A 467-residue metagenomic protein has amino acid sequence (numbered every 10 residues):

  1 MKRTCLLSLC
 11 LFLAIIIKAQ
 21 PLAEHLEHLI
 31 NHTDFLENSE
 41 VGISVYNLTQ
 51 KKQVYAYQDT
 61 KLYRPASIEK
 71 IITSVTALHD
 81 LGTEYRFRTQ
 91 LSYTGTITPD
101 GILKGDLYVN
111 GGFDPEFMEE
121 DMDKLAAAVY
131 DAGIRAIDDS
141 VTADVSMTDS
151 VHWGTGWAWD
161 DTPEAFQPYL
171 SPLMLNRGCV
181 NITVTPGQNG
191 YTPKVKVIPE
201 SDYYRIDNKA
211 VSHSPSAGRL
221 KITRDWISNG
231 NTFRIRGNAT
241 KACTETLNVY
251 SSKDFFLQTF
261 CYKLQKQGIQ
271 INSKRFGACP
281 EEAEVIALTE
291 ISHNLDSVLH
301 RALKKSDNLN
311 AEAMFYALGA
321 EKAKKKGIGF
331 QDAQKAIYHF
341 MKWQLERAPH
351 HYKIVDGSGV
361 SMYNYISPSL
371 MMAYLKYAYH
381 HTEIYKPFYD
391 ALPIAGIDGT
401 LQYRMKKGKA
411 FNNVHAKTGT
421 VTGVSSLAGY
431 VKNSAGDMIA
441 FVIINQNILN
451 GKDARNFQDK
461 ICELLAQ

Functional and structural regions predicted by a protein language model:
M1-L22: Bacterial Sec-dependent N-terminal signal peptides
A19-L62, D123-G133, Q467: Beta-lactamase-like hydrolase cores
H28, D80-P349, L464: Conserved serine DD-peptidase/penicillin-binding transpeptidase domain and beta-lactam-recognizing active-site
I30-H32, V54-A56, K305, F315-Q467: Small-residue-rich helix-loop
I43-V45, Q90-L91, A428: Short beta-strand scaffold segments in enzyme catalytic cores
A56-T76, D80: Short active-site loop at a secondary-structure junction that contains or immediately precedes the catalytic residue(s)
